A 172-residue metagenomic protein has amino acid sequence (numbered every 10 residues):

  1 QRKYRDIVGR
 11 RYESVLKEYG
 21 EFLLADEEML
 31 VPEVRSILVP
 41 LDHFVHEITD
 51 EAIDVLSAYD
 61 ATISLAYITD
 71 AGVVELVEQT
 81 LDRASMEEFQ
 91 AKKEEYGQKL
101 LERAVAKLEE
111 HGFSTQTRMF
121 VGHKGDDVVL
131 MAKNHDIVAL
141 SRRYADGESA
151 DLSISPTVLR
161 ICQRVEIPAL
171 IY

Functional and structural regions predicted by a protein language model:
Q1-L24, K133-Y172: Gly/Ser-rich helix-loop-strand patches that form or flank binding pockets for ribonucleotide-derived cofactors
D26-R83: Small/aliphatic-rich secondary-structure junction motif
D50-V55, D127-M131, T157: A short acidic, amphipathic alpha-helical/loop segment
I63, T115-T117, A169: Hydrophobic anchor at the start of a short beta-strand that flanks the dinucleotide cofactor-binding loop
L81-S85, N134-D136: Short, hinge-like loop/turn segments at secondary-structure boundaries
A84-K99: A short acidic, glycine-rich active-site loop that binds or catalyzes chemistry on phosphate/adenosine moieties
L108-Q116: A short helix-to-beta-strand connector/capping loop
M119-D126: Charged docking surfaces used in two-component/phosphorelay signaling
